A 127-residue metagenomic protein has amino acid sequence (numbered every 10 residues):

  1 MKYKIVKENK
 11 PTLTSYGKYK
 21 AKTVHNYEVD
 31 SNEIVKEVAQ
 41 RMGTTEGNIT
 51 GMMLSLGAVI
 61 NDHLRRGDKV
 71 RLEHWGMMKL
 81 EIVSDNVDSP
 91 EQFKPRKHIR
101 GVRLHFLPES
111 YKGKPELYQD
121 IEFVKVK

Functional and structural regions predicted by a protein language model:
M1-G51, S55-K127: Strongly charged
